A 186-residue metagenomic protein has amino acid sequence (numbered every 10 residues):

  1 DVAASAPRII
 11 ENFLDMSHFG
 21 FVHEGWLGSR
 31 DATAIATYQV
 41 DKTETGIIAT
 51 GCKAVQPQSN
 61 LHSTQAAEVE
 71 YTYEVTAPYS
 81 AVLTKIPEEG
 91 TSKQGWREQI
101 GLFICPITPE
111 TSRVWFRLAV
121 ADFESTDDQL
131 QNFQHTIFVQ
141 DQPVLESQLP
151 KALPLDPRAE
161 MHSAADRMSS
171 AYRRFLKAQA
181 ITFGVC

Functional and structural regions predicted by a protein language model:
D1-C186: C-terminal catalytic domain of Rieske-type non-heme iron oxygenases
